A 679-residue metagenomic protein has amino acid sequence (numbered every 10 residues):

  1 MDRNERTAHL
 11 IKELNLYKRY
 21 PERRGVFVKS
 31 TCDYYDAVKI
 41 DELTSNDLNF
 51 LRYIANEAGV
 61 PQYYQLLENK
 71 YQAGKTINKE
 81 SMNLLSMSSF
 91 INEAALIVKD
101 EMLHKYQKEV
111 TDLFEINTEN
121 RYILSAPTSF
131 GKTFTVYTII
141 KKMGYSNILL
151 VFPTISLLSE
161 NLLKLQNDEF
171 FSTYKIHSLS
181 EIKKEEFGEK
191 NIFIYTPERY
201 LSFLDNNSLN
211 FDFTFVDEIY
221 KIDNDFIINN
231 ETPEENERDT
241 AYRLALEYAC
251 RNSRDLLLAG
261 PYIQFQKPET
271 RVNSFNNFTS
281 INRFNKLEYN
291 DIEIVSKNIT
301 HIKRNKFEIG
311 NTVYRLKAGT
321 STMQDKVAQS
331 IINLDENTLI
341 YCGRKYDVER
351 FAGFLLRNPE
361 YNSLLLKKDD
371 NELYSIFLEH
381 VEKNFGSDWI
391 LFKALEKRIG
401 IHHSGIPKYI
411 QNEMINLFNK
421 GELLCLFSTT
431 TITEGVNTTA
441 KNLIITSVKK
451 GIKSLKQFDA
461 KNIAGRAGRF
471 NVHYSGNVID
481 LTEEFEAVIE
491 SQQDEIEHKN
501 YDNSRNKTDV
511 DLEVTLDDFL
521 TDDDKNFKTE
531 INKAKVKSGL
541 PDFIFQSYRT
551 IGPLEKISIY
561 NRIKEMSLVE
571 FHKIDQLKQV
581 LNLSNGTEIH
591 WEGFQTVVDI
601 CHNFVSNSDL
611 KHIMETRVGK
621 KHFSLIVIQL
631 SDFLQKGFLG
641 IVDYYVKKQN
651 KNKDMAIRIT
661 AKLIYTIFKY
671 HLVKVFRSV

Functional and structural regions predicted by a protein language model:
M1-V679: N-terminal helicase ATP-binding lobe
